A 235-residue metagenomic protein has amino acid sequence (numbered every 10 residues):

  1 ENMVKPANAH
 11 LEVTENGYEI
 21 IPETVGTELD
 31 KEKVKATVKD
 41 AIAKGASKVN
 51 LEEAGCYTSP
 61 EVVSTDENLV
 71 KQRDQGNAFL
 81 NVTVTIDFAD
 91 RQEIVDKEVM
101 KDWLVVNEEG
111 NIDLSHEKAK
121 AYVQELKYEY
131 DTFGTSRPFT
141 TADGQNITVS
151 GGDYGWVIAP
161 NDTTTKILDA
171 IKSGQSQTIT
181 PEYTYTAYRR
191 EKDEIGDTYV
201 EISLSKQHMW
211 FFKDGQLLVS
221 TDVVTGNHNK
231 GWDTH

Functional and structural regions predicted by a protein language model:
E1-H235: Surface-exposed, secretory/extracytoplasmic low-complexity segments enriched in Ser/Thr/Asn/Gly/Pro
